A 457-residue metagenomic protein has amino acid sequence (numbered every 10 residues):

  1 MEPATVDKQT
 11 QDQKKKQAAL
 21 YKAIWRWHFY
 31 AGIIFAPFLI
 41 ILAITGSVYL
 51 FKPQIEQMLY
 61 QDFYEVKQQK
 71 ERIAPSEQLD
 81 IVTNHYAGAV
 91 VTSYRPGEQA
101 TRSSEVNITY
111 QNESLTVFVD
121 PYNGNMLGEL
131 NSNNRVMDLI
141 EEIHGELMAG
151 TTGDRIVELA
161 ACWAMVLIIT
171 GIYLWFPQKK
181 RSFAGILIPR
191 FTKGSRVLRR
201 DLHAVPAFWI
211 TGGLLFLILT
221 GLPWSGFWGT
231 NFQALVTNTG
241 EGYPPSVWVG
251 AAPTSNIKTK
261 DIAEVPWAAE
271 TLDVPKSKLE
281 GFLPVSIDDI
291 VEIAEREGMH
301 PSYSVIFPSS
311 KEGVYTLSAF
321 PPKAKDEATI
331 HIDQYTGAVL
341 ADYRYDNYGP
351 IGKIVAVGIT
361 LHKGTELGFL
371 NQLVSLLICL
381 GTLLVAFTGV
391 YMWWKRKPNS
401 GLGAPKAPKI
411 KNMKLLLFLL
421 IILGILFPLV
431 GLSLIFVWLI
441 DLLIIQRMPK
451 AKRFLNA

Functional and structural regions predicted by a protein language model:
M1-A457: Conserved histidines in hydrophobic membrane contexts and catalytic metal-binding motifs
